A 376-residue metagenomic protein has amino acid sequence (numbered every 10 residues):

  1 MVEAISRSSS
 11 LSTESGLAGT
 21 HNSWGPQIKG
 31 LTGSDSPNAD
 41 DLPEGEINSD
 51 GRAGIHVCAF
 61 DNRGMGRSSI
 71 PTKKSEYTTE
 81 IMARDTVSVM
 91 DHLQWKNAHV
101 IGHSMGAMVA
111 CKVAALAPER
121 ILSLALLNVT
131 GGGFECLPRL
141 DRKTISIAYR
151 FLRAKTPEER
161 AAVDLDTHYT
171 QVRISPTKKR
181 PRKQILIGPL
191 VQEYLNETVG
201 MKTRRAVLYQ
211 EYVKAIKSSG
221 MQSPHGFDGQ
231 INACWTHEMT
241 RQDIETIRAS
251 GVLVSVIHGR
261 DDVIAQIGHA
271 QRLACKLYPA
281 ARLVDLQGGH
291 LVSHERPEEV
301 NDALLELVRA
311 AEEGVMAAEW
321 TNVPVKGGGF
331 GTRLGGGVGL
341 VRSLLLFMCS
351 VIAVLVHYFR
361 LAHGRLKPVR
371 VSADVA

Functional and structural regions predicted by a protein language model:
M1-S75: Conserved HGGG/HGGXW glycine-rich cap/lid loop of the alpha/beta-hydrolase fold
E80-A98: Conserved acidic catalytic loop of the alpha/beta-hydrolase fold
A115, L122-T156: Flexible "cap/lid" loop of the alpha/beta hydrolase fold
A162-E245, V252, R333-A376: Alpha/beta-hydrolase
E238, D261-A265: Acidic catalytic loop of the alpha/beta-hydrolase fold
S250, V256-H258, D262: Short beta-strand/loop motif that positions the catalytic acidic residue of the alpha/beta-hydrolase fold
Q266-C275: Short alpha-helix in the alpha/beta-hydrolase fold that links the catalytic acid
P279-A376: Catalytic active-site module of serine/aspartate enzymes centered on a nucleophile-bearing elbow/loop
